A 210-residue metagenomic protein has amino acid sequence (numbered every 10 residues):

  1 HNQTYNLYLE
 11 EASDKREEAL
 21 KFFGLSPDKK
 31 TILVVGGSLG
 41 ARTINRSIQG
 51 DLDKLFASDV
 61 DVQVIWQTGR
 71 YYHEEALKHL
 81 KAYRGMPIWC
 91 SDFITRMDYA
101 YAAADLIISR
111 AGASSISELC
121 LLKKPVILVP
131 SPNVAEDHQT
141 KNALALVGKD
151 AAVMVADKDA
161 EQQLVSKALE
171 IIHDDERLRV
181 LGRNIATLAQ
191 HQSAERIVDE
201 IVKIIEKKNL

Functional and structural regions predicted by a protein language model:
H1, P87-C90, V126-P130: Short hydrophobic/aromatic-enriched beta-strand-loop microsegments
H1-E10: Donor nucleotide-sugar binding/catalytic pocket of nucleotide-sugar-dependent glycosyltransferases
D14-I107, T140-A143, G148, V155-L164: Donor-nucleotide binding loops and adjacent catalytic segments primarily of GT-B fold Leloir glycosyltransferases
M97-Q139: A donor-sugar binding/catalytic signature common to diverse glycosyltransferases and related nucleotide-sugar
V153-D159, I171-D175: Conserved acidic donor-binding segment of nucleotide-sugar-dependent glycosyltransferases
A168-E170, R177, N209-L210: Catalytic machinery of carbohydrate-active enzymes, primarily nucleotide-sugar-dependent glycosyltransferases
R177-H191: A short, well-ordered alpha-helix in the C-terminal region of glycosyltransferases
H191-L210: C-terminal alpha-helical cap of glycosyltransferases
